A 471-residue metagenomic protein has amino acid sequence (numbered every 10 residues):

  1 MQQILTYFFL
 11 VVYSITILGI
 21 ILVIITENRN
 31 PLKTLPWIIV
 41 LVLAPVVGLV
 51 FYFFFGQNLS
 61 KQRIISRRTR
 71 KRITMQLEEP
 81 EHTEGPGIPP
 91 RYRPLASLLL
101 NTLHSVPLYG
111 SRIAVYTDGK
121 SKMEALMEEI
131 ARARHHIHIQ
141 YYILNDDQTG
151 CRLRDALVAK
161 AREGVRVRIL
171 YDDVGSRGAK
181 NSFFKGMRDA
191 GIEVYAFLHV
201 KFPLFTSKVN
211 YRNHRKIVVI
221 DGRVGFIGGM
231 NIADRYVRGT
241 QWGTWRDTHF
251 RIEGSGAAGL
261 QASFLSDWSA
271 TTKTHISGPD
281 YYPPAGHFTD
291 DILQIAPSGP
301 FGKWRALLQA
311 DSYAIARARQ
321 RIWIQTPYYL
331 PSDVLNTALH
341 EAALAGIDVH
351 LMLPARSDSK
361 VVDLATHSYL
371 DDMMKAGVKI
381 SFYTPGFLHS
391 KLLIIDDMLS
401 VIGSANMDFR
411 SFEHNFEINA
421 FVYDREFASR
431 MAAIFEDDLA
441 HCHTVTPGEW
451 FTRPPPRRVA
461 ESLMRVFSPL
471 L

Functional and structural regions predicted by a protein language model:
M1-Q309, Y313, R317, S357 (+6 more regions): N-terminal localization/anchoring segments of enzymes in phospholipid and broader phosphate metabolism
S269, K273, Q320-W323, P327 (+2 more regions): Short helix-capping and hinge/turn segments at secondary-structure transitions, especially at repeat and domain
L308, I315, N336, V349 (+1 more regions): A general structural signal for well-ordered alpha-helical packing
A318-Q320, Y328-H350, P354-A355, S359-V361: Helical hairpin unit composed of two closely spaced alpha helices linked by a short loop
I324-T326, Y383, I402-G403: Thr-Gly-centered strand-to-loop micro-motif
A338-A342, S368, D437: Short, solvent-exposed amphipathic alpha-helical segments in soluble enzyme and RNA/protein-processing domains
A345, V349-I395: A beta-strand-loop signature enriched in Asp, Gly, Thr, and Trp that corresponds to the sialidase/neuraminidase Asp-box
